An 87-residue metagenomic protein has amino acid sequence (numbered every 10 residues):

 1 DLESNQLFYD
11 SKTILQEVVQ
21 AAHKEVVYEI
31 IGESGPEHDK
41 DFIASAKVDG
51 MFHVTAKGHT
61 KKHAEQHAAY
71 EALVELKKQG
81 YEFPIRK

Functional and structural regions predicted by a protein language model:
D1-K87: Double-stranded RNA-binding/processing signature
